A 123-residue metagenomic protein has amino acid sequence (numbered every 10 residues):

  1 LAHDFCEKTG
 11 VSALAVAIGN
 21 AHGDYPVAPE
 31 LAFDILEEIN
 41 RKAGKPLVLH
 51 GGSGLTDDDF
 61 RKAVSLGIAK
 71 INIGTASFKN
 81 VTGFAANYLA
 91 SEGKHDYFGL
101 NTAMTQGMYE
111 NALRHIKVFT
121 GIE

Functional and structural regions predicted by a protein language model:
L1-K42, D57, R61-I73, K79 (+2 more regions): Alpha/beta enzyme core
N20, H50, H95: Residue-level signal for pocket-adjacent positions within structured domains
Y25-A28, L49-G52, G74, M104: Glycine- and other small-residue-rich loops at beta-strand/loop junctions that grip anionic moieties
R41-G51: Short beta-strand/loop segments at the ligand-binding rim of alpha/beta enzyme cores
A86-E123: Extended, intrinsically disordered, low-complexity segments
